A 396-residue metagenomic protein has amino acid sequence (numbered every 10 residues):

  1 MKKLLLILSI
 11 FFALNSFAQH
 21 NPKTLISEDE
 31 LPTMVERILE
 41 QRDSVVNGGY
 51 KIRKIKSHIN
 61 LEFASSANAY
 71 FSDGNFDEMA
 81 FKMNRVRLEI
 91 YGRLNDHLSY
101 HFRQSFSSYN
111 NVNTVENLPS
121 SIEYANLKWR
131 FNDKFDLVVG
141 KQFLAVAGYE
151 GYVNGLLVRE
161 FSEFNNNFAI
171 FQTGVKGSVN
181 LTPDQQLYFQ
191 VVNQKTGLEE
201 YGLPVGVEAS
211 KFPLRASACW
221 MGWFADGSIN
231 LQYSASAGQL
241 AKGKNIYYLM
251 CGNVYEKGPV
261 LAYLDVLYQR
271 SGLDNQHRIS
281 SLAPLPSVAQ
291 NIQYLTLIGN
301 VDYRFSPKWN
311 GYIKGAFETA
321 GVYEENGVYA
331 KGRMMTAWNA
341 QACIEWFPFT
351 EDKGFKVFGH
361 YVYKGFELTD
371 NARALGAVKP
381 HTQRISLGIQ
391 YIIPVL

Functional and structural regions predicted by a protein language model:
M1-P22: Bacterial Sec-dependent N-terminal signal peptides
K2-K3, K141, K356: A general lysine-centric signal
A18-F135, G177-L187, N253, N300-F305 (+3 more regions): Beta-barrel outer-membrane channel/assembly domains of diderm bacteria
N21-P32, S66-D77, T114-V115, A225-L396: Outer-membrane beta-barrel pore domains
S66, Y70-G74, N111-L118, K134-M221 (+3 more regions): Surface-exposed coil loops of outer-membrane beta-barrel proteins
N84, S121, D133, F171 (+5 more regions): Exposed loop/turn and edge beta-strand positions of beta-sandwich/beta-sheet ligand-binding modules
Y100-F102, L137, A262, G311: Short hydrophobic/aromatic-rich beta-strand segments that constitute the beta-sheet cores of beta-sandwich/beta-barrel
S105-S107, V192, S234-G238: Short strand-loop junctions, especially beta-strand C-caps/beta-turns that link beta-sheets to coils or alpha-helices
